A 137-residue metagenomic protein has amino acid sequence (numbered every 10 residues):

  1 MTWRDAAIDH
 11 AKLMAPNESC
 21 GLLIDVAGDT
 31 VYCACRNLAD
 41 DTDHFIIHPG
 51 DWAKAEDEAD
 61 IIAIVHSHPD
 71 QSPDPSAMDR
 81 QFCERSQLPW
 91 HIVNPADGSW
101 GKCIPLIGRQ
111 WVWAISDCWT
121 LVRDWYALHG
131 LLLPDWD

Functional and structural regions predicted by a protein language model:
M1-A63, D70-K102: Conserved beta-strand-loop surface patch within small alpha/beta domains used for substrate/adaptor or ligand engagement
P16-G21, H66, D117-L121, Y126: Residue-level signal for functionally critical sites in structured catalytic/ligand-binding pockets
P95-D137: N-terminal capping segments
